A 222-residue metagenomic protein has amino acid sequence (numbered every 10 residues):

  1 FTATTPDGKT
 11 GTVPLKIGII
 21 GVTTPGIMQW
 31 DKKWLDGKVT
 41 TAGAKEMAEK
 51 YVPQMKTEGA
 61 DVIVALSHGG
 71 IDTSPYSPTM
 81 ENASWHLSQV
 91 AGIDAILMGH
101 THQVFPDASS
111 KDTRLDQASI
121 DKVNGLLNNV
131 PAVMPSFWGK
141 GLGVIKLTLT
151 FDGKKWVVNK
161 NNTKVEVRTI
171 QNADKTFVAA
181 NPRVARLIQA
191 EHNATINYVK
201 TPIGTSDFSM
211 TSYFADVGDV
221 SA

Functional and structural regions predicted by a protein language model:
F1-T40, P78-T201: Active-site-adjacent helix-turn-beta-strand microarchitecture at beta-sheet edges that either contains or buttresses
T5, G43, K146, D207 (+1 more regions): Solvent-exposed, flexible loop/coil residues
I17-Q29, E49-S74: Short acidic, glycine-rich surface-loop motifs adjacent to enzyme active sites
G43-Q54, E81: Short, well-ordered amphipathic alpha-helical segments that serve as non-catalytic structural scaffolds within diverse
Y51-Q54, V90, G99, A222: Generic, well-ordered alpha-helical scaffold segments in large soluble proteins
Y198-S221: Glycine-rich phosphate/diphosphate-binding loops and the adjacent beta-loop-alpha structural elements that coordinate
